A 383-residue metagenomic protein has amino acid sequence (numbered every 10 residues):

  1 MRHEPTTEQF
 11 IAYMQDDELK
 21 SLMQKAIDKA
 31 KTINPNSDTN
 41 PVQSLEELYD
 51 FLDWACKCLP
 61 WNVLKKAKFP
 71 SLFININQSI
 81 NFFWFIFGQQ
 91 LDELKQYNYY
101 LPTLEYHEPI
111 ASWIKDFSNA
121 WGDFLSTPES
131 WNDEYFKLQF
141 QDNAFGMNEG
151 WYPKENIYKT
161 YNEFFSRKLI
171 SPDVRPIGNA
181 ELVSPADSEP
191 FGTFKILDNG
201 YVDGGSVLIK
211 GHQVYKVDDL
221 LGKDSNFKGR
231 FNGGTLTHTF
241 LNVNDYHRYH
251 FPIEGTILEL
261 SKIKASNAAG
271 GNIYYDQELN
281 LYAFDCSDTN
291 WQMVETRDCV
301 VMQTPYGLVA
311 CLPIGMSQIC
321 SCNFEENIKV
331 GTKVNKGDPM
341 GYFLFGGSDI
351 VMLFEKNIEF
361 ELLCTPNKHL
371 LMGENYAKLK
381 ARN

Functional and structural regions predicted by a protein language model:
M1-N383: Contiguous, well-folded functional domains in the mature portion of proteins
